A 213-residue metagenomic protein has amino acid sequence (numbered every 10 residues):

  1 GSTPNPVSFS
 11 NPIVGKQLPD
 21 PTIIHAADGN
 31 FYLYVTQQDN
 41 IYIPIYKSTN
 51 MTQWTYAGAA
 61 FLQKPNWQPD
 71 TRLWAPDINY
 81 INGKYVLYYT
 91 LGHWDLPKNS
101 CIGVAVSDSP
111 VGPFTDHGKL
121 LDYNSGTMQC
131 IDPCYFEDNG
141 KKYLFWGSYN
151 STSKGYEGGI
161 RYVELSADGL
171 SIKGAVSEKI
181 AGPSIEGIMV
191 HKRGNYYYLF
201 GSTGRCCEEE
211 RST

Functional and structural regions predicted by a protein language model:
G1-T213: Carbohydrate-active catalytic/glycan-binding domains of CAZyme proteins, especially the secreted or lumenal ectodomains
